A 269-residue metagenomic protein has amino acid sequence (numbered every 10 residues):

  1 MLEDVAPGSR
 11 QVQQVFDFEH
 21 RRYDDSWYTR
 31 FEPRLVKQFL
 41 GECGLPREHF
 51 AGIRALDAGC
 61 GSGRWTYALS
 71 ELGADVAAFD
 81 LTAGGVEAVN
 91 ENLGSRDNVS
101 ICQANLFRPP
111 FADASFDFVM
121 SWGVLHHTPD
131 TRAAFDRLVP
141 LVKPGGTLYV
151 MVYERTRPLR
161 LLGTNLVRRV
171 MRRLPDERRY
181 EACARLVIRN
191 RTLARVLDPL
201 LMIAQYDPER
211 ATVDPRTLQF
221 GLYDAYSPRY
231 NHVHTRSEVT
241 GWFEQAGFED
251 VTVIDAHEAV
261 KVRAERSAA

Functional and structural regions predicted by a protein language model:
M1-P110, F118, N231-H232, E238 (+1 more regions): Conserved N-terminal segment of class I S-adenosyl-L-methionine
F118-P129: A short SAM/SAH-binding and catalytic strip from SAM-dependent methyltransferases
R132-P144: A short glycine-rich, Lys/Arg-flanked "PGG" loop and its adjoining helix->strand segment in the class I
T147-Y180, R195-D198: Conserved class I S-adenosyl-L-methionine
M171-T217: Extended, charge-rich helix/loop segments that form flexible, surface "patches" used to engage negatively charged
V213-D214, L218-A269: C-terminal lobe and adjacent flexible extensions of AdoMet/dcAdoMet transferase-like proteins
